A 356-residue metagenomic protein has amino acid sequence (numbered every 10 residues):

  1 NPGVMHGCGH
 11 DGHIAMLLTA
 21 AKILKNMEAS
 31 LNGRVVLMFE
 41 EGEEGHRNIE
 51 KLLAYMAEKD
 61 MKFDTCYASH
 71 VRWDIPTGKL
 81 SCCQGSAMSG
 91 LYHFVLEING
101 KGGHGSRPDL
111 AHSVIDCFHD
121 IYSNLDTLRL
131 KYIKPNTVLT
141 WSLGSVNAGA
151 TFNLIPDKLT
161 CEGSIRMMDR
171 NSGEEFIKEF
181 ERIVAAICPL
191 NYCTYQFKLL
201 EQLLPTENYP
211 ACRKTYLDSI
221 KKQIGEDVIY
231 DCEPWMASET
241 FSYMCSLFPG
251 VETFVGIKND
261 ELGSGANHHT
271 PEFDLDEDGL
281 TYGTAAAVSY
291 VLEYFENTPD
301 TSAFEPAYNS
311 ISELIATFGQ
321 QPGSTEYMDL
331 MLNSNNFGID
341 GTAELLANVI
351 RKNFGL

Functional and structural regions predicted by a protein language model:
N1-H6, N99-G102, G265-F273, L332: Glycine/charged-rich beta-loop-alpha catalytic/anionic-binding loops adjacent to active sites
N1-M5, D11-G12, L24-P156, E239 (+1 more regions): Histidine/acidic-residue-rich, glycine-tolerant segments that coordinate divalent metal ions
I14-A21: DPxDG-like acidic metal-binding loop motif
K22-K25, V291-P299, I350-F354: Short, hydrophobic alpha-helical segments
K62-D64, P249, D329: Conserved acidic residues
D116-S312: Metal-dependent amide/peptide-bond hydrolase catalytic core, centered on the "pita-bread" metallohydrolase fold
S302, E313-A316, E326-M328, N348-L356: Alpha-helical transmembrane segments and their juxtamembrane interface "caps" in small multi-pass membrane proteins
E313-I339: Small-molecule kinase domains that catalyze NTP-dependent phosphoryl transfer to phosphate-bearing small molecules
